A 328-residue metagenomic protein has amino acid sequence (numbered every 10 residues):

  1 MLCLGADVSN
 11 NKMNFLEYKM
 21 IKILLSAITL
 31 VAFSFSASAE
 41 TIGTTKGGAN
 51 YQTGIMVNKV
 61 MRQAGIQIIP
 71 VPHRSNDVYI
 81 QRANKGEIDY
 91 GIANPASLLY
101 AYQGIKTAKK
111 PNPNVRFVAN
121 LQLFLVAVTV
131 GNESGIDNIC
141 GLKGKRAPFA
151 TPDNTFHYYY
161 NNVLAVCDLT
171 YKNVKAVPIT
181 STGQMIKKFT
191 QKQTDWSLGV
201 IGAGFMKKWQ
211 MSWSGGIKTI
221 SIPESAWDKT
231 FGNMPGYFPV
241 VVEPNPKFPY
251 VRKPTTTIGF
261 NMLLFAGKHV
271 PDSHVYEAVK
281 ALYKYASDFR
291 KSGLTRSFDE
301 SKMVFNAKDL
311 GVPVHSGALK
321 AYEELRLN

Functional and structural regions predicted by a protein language model:
C3-K19: Short, Lys/Arg-enriched N-terminal segments with co-localized hydrophobic residues within the first ~10-30 amino acids
I23-F33: Sec-dependent N-terminal signal peptides
F33-A39: Sec/Tat signal peptide C-region and signal peptidase I cleavage site
E40, T53, Q191-K192, I201-S221 (+3 more regions): An extracytoplasmic/periplasmic, membrane-proximal ligand-sensing/linker region
E40-I69, F124-Q191, E300, V304 (+2 more regions): Bilobed "Venus flytrap"/periplasmic-binding protein-like clamshell domains and structurally analogous long
E40-Y100, I105: N-terminal (or domain-start) structured segment
P95-L98, Q103-K106, S134, T170-F265 (+1 more regions): Pocket-lining segment of extracytoplasmic ligand-binding domains
K145-N162, G236-A307: Ligand-binding clefts/hinges and TM-proximal coupling segments of bilobed small-molecule sensing domains
